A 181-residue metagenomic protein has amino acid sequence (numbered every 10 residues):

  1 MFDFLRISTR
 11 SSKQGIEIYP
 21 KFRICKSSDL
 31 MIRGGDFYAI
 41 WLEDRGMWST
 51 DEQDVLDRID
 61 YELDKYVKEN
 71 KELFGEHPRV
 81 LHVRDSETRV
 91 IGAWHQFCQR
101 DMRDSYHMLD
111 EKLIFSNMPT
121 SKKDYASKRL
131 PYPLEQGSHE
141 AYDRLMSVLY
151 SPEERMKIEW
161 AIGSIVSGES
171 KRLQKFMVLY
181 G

Functional and structural regions predicted by a protein language model:
M1-D124: Intein modules and their embedded homing endonuclease domains
D29-D54, Y106-G181: P-loop NTPase catalytic core of nucleic-acid-dependent motor ATPases
